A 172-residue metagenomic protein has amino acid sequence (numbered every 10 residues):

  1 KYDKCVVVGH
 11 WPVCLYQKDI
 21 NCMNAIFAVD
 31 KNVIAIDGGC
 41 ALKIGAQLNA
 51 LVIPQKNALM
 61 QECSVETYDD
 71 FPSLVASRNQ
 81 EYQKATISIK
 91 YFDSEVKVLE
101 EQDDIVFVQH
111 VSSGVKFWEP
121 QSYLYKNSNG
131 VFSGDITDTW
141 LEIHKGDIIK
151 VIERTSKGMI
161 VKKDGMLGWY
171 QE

Functional and structural regions predicted by a protein language model:
K1-E172: Feature recognizes metal-dependent phosphohydrolase scaffolds
